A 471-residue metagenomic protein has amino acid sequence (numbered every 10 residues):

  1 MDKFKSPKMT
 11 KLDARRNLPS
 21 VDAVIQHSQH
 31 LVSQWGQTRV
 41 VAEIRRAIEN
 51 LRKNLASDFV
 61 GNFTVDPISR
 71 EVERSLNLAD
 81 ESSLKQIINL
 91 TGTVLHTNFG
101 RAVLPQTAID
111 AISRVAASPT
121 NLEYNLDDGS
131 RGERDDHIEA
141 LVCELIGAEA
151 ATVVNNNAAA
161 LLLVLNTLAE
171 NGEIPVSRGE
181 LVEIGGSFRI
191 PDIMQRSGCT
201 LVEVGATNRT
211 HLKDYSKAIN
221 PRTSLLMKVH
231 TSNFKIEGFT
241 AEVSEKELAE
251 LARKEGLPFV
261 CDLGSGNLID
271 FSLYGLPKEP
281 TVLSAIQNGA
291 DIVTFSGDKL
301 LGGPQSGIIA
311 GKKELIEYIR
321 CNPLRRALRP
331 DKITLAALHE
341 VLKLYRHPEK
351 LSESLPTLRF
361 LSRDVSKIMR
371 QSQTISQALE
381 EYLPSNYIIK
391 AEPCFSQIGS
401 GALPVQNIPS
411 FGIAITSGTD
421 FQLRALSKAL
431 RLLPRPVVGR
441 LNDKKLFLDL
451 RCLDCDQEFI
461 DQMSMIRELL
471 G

Functional and structural regions predicted by a protein language model:
D2-A79: Long amphipathic alpha-helical segments
L18-P19, I88-G92, L301-P304, I408 (+1 more regions): Short Gly/Ser/Thr- and Asp/Glu-enriched loop/turn motifs at secondary-structure junctions
R45, E49, L90-T91, R101-D127: Glycine-rich phosphate-binding segment of PLP-dependent enzymes
D58-L104, A108-I112: Long amphipathic N-terminal alpha/beta scaffold segment
P105-Q106, D110, T416-G471: PLP-dependent enzyme catalytic core of the Aspartate aminotransferase-like
D128-Y345, I466: Conserved PLP-enzyme active-site core in the AAT-like
T334-L335, H339-G399: Conserved PLP-dependent catalytic core of the aminotransferase class-I/II
A378-D443: Catalytic-core signal marking the mid-to-C-terminal active-site face
